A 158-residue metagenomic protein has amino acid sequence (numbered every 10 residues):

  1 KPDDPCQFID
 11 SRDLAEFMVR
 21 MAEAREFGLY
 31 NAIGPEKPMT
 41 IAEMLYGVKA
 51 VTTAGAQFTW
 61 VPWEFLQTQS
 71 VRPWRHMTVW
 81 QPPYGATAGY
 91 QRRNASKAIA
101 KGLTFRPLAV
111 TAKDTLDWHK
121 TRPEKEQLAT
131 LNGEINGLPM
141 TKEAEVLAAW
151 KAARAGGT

Functional and structural regions predicted by a protein language model:
K1-I9, L29-N31: A conserved pocket-lining segment of Rossmann-fold NAD(P)-dependent short-chain dehydrogenase/reductase
C6-L14, P107: A conserved structural motif in NAD(P)-dependent oxidoreductases
E16-M18: Active-site-proximal alpha-helical segments within enzyme catalytic domains
R20-S96, D114, P123-T158: Mid/C-terminal beta-alpha module of Rossmann-like enzyme folds, strongest in SDR-family dehydrogenases/epimerases
I99-L103: Short, well-ordered beta-strand elements within core beta-sheets of diverse protein domains
T111: Catalytic phosphate/metal-binding cores of nucleic-acid and nucleotide-processing enzymes, i.e., regions that mediate
